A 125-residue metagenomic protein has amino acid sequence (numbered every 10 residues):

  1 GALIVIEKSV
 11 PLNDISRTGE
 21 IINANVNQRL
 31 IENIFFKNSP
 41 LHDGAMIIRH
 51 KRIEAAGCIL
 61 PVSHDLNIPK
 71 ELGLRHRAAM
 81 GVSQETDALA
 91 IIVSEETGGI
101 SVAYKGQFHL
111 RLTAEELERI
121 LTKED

Functional and structural regions predicted by a protein language model:
G1-D125: Divalent-cation
